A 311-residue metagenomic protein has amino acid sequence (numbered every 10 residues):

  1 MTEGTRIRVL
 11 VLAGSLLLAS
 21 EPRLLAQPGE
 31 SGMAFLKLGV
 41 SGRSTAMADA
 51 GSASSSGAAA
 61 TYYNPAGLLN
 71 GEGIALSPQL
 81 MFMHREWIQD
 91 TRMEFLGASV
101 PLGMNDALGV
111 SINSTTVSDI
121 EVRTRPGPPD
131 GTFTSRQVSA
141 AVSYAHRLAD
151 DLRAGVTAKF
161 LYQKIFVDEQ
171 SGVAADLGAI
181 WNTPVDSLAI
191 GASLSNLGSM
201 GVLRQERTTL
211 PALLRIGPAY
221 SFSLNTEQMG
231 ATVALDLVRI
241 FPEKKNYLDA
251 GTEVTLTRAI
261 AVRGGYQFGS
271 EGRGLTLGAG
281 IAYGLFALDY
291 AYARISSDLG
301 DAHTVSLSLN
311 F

Functional and structural regions predicted by a protein language model:
M1-R6: N-terminal secretory signal peptides that target proteins for export/translocation
I7-V9, G264: Hydrophobic alpha-helical segments, especially transmembrane helices and their immediate juxtamembrane helical caps
V9-R23: Bacterial N-terminal signal peptides
Q27-F311: Subset of outer-membrane beta-barrel
